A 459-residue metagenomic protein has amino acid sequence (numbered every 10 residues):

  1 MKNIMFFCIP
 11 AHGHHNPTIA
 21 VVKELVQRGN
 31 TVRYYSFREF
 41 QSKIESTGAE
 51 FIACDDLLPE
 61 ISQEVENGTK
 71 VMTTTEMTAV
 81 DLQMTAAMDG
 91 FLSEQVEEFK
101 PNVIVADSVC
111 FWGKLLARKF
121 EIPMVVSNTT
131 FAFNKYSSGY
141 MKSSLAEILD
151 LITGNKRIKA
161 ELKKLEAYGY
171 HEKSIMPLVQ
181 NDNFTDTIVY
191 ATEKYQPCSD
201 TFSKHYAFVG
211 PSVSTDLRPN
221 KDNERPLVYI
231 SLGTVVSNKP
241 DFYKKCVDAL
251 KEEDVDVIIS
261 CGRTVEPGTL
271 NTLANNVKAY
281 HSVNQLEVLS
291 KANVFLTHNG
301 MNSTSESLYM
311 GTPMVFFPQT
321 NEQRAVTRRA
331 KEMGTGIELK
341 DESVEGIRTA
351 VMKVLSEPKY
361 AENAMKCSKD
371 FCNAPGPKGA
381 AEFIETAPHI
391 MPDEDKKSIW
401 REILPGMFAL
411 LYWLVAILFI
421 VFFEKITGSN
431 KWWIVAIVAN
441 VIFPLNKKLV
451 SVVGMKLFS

Functional and structural regions predicted by a protein language model:
M1-H12, V21: Nucleotide-activated donor-dependent transferases that construct or modify glycoconjugates
K2, Q27-N30, F37-L227, L232-K245 (+1 more regions): Nucleotide-sugar-dependent glycosyltransferase catalytic domains
H15-V26, E39-F40: Short amphipathic alpha-helix
V22, I104-A106, Y280-R328: A donor-sugar binding/catalytic signature common to diverse glycosyltransferases and related nucleotide-sugar
T234, K244-K278: Catalytic donor nucleotide-activated moiety binding site of glycosyltransferases and closely related
N321-A350: Change "using UDP/GDP/dTDP sugars" to "using nucleotide sugars
G346-E424, A436-N440: C-terminal amphipathic helix plus adjacent low-complexity, charged tail appended to glycosyltransferase catalytic
W432-S451: Canonical hydrophobic alpha-helical transmembrane segment
